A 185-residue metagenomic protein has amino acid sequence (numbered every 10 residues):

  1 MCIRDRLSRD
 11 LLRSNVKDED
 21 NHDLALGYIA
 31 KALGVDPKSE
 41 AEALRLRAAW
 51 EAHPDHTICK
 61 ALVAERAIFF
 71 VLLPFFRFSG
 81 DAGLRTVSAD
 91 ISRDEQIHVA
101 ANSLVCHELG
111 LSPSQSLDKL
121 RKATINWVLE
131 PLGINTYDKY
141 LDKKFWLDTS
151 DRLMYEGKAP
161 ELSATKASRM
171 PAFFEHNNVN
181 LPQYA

Functional and structural regions predicted by a protein language model:
I3-A185: Non-heme di-metal
